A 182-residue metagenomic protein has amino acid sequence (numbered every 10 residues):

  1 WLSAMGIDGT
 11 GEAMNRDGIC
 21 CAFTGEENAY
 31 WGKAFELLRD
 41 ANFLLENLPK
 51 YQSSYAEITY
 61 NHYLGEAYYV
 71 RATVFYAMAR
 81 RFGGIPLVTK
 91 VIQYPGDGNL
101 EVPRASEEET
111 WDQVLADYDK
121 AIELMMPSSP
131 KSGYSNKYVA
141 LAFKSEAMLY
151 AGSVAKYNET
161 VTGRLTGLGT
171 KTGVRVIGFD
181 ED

Functional and structural regions predicted by a protein language model:
G6-F82, D97-Y134: Conserved, well-structured interaction surfaces
Y68, L141-A147: TPR/Sel1-like alpha-solenoid repeat signature
A79-R80, P86, S129, Y150-E159: Short coil/turn linking the two alpha-helices of tandem helical-hairpin repeats
K90-P95, L165-T166: Short, conserved phosphate-binding/catalytic loop or strand-edge motifs used in phosphoryl-/nucleotidyl-transfer
N158-E181: A solvent-exposed, charged loop/short amphipathic helix patch at secondary-structure junctions
